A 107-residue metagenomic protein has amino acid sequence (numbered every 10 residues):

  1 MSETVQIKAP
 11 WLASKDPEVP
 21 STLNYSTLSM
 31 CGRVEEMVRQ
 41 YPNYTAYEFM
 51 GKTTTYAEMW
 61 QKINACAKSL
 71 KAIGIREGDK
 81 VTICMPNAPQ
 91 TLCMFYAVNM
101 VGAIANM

Functional and structural regions predicted by a protein language model:
M1-T27: Flexible, non-catalytic linker and terminal segments flanking ANL/adenylate-forming cores
S26, E35, N43-Y96: Conserved AMP-binding/adenylate-forming core of the ANL superfamily
M30: Conserved donor sugar-nucleotide recognition element shared by glycan-biosynthetic enzymes
N99: Anion (oxyanion) recognition and catalysis
G102: Structured binding elements
A105-M107: Short catalytic-loop micro-motif centered on adjacent basic/acidic residues
